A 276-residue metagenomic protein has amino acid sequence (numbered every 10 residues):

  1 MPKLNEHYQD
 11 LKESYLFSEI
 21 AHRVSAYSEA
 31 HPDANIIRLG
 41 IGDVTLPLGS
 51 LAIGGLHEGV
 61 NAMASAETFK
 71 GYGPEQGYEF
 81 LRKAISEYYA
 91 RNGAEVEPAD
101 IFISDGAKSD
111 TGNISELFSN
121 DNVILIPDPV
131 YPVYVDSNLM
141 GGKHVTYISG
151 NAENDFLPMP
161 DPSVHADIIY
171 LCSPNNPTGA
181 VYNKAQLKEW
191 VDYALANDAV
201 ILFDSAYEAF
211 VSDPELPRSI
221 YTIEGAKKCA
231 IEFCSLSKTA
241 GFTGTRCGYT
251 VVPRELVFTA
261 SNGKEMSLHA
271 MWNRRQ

Functional and structural regions predicted by a protein language model:
P2-D105, N113: N-terminal small-domain helix-loop-helix segment of the aminotransferase-like
T45-G49, P177-A180, A209-F210, A240-T243: Short catalytic/ligand-binding loop motif for oxyanion handling, primarily in non-cytosolic enzymes, centered on
E67-A194, E208-I223: Conserved core of the PLP fold type I
V123, A199-V200: Short glycine-centered segments of the SAM/dcSAM-binding site in methyltransferase folds
I168, V200, I231: Short, Asp-centered acidic motifs that coordinate Mg2+ and/or phosphate in catalytic or ligand-binding sites
S173, I201-L202: Residue-level marker for buried hydrophobic side chains located in beta-strands that build the well-ordered beta-sheet
S205: Walker B catalytic acidic pair
I223-Q276: Conserved core segment of the aminotransferase class I/II
